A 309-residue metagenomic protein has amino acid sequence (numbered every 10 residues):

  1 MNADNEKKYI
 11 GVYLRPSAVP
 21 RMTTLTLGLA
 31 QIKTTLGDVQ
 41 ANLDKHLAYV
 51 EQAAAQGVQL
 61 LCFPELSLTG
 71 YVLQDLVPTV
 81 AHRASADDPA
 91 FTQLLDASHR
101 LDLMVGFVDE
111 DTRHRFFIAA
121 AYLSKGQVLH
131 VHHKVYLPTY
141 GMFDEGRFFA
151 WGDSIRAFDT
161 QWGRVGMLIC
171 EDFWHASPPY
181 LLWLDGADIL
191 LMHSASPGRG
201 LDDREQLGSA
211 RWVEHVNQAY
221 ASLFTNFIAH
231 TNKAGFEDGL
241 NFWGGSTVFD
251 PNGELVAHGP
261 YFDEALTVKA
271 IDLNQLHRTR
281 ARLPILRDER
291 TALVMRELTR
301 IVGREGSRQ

Functional and structural regions predicted by a protein language model:
M1-R21: Short, low-complexity, charge-dense intrinsically disordered segments
T23-L27: Extreme N-terminal starter segment of soluble prokaryotic enzymes
V39, A48-V135, S196-A219, L223-N226: Cys-nucleophile CN-hydrolase/nitrilase-fold catalytic domain and related Cys-dependent amidase chemistry that acts on
D44-V58, S177-G186: Short amphipathic alpha-helices and their capping/turn segments at secondary-structure boundaries
A84-P89, D111-H215, A281-I285: Active-site catalytic loop in hydrolytic enzyme cores
A86-M104, C170-L266: CN hydrolase (nitrilase-like) catalytic-core segments centered on the catalytic cysteine and neighboring Lys/Glu
V105-F107, I118-Y122, R156, S246-V248 (+1 more regions): Short beta-strand scaffold segments in enzyme catalytic cores
H277-Q309: A short C-terminal boundary segment appended to hydrolase-like catalytic domains
